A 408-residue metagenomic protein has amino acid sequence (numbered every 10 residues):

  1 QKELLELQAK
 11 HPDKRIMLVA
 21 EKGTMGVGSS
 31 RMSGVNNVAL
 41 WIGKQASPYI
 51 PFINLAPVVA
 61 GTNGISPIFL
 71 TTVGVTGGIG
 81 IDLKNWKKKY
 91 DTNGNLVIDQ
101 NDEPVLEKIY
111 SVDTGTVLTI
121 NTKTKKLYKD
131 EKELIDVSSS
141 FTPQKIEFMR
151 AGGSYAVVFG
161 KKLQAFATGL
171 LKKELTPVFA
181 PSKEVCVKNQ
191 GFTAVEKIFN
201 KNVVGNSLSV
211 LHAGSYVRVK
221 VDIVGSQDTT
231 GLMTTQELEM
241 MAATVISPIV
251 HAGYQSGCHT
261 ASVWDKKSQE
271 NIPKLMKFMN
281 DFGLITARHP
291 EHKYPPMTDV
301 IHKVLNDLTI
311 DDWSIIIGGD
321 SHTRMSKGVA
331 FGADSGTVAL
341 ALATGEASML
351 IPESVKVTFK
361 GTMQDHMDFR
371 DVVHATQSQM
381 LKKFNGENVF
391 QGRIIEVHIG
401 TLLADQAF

Functional and structural regions predicted by a protein language model:
Q1-F408: Fe-S-dependent hydro-lyases/dehydratases of central metabolism
